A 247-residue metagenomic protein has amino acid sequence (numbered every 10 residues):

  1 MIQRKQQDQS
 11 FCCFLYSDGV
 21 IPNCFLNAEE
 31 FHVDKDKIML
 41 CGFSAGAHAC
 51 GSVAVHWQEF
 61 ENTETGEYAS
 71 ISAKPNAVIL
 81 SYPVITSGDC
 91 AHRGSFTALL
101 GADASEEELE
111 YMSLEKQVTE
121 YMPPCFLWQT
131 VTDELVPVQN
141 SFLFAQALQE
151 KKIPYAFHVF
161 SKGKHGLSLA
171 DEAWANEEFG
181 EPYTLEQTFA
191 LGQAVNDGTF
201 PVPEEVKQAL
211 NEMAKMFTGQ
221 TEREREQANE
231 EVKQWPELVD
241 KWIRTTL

Functional and structural regions predicted by a protein language model:
R4-Q7: Cationic, low-complexity basic patches in intrinsically disordered or flexible, solvent-exposed regions
Q9-E30, E237: Alpha/beta-hydrolase active-site loop
P22-S95, S105, L109-L114: Primarily recognizes the serine-hydrolase "nucleophile elbow" in alpha/beta-hydrolase and SGNH/GDSL folds
I38, C125, Y155: Hydrophobic anchor at the start of a short beta-strand that flanks the dinucleotide cofactor-binding loop
S87, T132-V136, G166: Acidic catalytic loop of the alpha/beta-hydrolase fold
L114-M122: Conserved serine/cysteine hydrolase catalytic core
Y121, F126-Q129, D133: Short beta-strand/loop motif that positions the catalytic acidic residue of the alpha/beta-hydrolase fold
F142-L247: C-terminal catalytic histidine-bearing segment of alpha/beta-hydrolase fold enzymes
